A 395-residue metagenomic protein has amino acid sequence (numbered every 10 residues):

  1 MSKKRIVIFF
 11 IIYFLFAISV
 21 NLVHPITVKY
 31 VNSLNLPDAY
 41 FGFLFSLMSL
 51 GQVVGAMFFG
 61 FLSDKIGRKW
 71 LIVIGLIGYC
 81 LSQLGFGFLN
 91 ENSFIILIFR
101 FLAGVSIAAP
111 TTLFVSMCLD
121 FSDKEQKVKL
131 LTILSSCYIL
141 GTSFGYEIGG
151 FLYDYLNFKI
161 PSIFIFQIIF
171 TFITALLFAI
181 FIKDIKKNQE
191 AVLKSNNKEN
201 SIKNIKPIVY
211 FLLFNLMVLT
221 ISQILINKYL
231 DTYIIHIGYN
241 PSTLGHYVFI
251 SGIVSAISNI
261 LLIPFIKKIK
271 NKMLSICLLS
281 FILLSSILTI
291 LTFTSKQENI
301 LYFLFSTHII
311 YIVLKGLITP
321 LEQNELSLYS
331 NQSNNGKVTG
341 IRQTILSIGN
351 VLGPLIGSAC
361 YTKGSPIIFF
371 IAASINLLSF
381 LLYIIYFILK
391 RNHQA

Functional and structural regions predicted by a protein language model:
M1-K3, D184-L213: Juxtamembrane intracellular "pre-TM" segments in multi-pass secondary transporters
S2-S49, Y210-F211, N215, L219-I237: Helix-loop boundary and gating motifs at the non-cytosolic
F14, F94-A109, L301-L317: Hydrophobic core of transmembrane alpha-helices in multi-pass small-molecule transporters, especially MFS/SLC-type
S49-M57, T142-S143, G252-I260, N350-V351: Residue-level signature of mid-helix packing/kink "hotspots" within the transmembrane helices of 12-pass Major
A56-G67, Y153, S258-N271: Helix-to-loop junctions at the C-terminal end of transmembrane segments in multipass secondary transporters
F99-Y138: Cytoplasmic helix-loop-helix junction between adjacent transmembrane helices in 12-TM secondary transporters
A109-S122, G316-S330: Intracellular juxtamembrane helix-capping segments at the cytosolic ends of symmetry-related transmembrane helices
M273-T319: C-terminal transmembrane helical hairpin of 12-TM major facilitator-type secondary transporters
